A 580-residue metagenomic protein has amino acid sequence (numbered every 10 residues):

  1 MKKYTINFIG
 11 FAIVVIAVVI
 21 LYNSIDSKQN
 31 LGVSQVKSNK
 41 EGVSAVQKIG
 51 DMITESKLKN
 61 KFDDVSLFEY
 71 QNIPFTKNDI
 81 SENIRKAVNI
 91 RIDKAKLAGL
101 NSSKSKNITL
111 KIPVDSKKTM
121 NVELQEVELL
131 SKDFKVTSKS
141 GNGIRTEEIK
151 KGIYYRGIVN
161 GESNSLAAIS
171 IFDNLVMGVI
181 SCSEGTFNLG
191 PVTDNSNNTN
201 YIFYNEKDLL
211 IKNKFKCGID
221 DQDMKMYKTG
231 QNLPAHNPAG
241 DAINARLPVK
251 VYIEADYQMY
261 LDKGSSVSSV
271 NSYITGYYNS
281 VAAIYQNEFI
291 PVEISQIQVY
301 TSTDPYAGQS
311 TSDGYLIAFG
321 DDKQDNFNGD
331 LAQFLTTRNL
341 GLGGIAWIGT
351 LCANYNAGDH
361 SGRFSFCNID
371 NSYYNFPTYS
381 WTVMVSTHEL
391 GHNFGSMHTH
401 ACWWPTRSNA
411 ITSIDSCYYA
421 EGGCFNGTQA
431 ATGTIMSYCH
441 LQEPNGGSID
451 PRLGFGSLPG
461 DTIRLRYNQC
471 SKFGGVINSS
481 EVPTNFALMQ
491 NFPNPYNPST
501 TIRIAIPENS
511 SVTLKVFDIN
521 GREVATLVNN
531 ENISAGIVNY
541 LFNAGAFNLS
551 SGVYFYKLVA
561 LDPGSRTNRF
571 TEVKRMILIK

Functional and structural regions predicted by a protein language model:
K2-F11, L21-D194: N-terminal prosegments of processed precursors
F8, Y22-N30, T526, L541 (+1 more regions): C-terminal tail/sorting-segment detector
L110-V114, D241-N478: Extracellular (secreted or membrane-anchored) zinc-dependent metallopeptidases, primarily metzincins but also closely
S183-R246, E254: Non-catalytic propeptide/linker segments at domain boundaries
N478-F492, Y496-F517, T526, V538-G545 (+1 more regions): Glycine-centered coil/turn sites that cap beta-strands in beta-rich domains
A525-I533: Solvent-exposed serine/threonine-rich low-complexity stretches and specific carbohydrate-binding patches
S534-V538, G545, S550-V553: A glycine-anchored, Pro-Gly-centered beta-turn/N-cap motif
